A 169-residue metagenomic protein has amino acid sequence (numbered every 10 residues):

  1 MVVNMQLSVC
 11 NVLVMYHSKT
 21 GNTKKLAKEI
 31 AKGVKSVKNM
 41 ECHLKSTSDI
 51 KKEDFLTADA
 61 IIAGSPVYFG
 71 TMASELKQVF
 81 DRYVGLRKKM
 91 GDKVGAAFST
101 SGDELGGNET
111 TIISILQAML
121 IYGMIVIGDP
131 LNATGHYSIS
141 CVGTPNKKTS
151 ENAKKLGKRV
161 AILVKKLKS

Functional and structural regions predicted by a protein language model:
V2-V3, V9: Acidic, Ala/Val/Gly-enriched low-complexity intrinsically disordered segments
C10-N11, G107-I113, K148-E151: Short polar/charged helix/loop
C10-V37: N-terminal beta1-alpha1 ligand-phosphate binding loop
M15-H17, K45, F98: Short hydrophobic segments within beta-strands
V37, I50, I125-S169: Glycine-rich phosphate/pyrophosphate-binding loop and the adjoining helix
T47-L131: Helix-loop-strand module that forms the ligand-binding subsite of alpha/beta enzymes
